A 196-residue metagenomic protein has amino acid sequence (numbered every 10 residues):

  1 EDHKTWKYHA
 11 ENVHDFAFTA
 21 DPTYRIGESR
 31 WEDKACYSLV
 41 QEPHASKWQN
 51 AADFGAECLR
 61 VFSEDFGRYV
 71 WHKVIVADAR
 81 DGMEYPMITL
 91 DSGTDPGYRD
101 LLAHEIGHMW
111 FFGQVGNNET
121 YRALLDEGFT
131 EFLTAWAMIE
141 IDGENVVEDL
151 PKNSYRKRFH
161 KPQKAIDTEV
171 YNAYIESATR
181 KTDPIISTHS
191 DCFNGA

Functional and structural regions predicted by a protein language model:
E1-A103, F132, E144, N172: Hydrophobic helix-coil surface modules that form long, contiguous segments used for peptide/substrate interaction
H14-F16, I26, E32, V74-A77 (+5 more regions): Amphipathic alpha-helical interaction segments
P43-A45, T94, N118, T188-G195: A ubiquitous short alpha-helical element
Q49, T89-K164: Zinc-dependent metallopeptidase catalytic helix centered on the HExxH motif and its immediate flanking segment
C58, Q114, H189: Active-site and adjacent substrate-binding regions of carbohydrate-active enzymes
F62, Y121, F129, L133 (+2 more regions): Active-site-proximal alpha-helical
M83, G107, G116-N117, S177-A178 (+1 more regions): Short, functionally important structural connectors and interaction interfaces within domains
